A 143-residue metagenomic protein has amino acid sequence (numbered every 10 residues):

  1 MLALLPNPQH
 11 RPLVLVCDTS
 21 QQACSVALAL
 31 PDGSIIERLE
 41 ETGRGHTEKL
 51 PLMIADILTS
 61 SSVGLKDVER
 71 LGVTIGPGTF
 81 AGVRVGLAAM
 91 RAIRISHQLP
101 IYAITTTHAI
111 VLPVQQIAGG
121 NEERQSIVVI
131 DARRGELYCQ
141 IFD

Functional and structural regions predicted by a protein language model:
A3-C17, A23-D143: Nucleotide and nucleotide-moiety/phosphate-recognizing core
